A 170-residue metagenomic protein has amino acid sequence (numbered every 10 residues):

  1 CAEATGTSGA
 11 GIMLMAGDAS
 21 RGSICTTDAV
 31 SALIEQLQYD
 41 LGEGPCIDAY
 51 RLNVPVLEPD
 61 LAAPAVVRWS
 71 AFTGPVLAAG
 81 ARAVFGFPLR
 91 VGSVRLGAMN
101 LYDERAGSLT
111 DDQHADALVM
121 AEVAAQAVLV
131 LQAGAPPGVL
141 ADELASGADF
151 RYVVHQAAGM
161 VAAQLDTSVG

Functional and structural regions predicted by a protein language model:
C1-I24, L33-E35, E43, T167: Helix-loop-beta substructure at the N-terminus of cytosolic sensory domains that couple signal/ligand detection
C1-S8, R68-F72, A157: Amphipathic alpha-helical coiled-coil segments that mediate homodimerization and allosteric signal transmission
G11, M15, S31-R68, G74-R82: Regulatory sensory and allosteric helical modules in signal-transduction proteins and certain transcription factors
L61, A98-G107: Short beta-strand-to-loop transition segments that serve as allosteric relay/switch motifs in sensory/regulatory domains
A83-R90: Short hydrophobic beta-strand micro-motif common in sensory/regulatory domains
H114, L118-A125: Allosteric cytosolic regulatory segments
A133-G170: Signal-transducing coiled-coil/dimerization helices and immediately adjacent hinge/linker segments that couple sensory
